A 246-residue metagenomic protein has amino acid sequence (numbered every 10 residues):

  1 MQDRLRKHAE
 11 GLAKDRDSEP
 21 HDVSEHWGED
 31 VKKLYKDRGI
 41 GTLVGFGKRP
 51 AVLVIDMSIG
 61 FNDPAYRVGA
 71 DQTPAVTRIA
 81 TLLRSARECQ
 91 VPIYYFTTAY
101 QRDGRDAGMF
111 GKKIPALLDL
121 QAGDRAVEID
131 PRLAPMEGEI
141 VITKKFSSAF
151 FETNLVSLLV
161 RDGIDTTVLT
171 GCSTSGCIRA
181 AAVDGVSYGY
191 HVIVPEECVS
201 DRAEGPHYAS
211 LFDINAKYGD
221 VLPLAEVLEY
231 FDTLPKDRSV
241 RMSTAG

Functional and structural regions predicted by a protein language model:
M1-M136, D232-G246: Active-site acidic carboxylates
E88-V91, G163, G189: Glycine-centered short loops/turns at secondary-structure junctions
G123-G171: Internal catalytic-core helix/loop-beta-alpha segment that presents or stabilizes conserved functional determinants
V168-G171, G189-E204: A short glycine-rich beta-strand->turn/loop micro-motif centered on a GG-aromatic cluster
T174-A181: Short glycine/serine/threonine-rich phosphate/pyrophosphate-binding segments that cradle anionic phosphate groups
S210-G246: C-terminal functional extensions of proteins
